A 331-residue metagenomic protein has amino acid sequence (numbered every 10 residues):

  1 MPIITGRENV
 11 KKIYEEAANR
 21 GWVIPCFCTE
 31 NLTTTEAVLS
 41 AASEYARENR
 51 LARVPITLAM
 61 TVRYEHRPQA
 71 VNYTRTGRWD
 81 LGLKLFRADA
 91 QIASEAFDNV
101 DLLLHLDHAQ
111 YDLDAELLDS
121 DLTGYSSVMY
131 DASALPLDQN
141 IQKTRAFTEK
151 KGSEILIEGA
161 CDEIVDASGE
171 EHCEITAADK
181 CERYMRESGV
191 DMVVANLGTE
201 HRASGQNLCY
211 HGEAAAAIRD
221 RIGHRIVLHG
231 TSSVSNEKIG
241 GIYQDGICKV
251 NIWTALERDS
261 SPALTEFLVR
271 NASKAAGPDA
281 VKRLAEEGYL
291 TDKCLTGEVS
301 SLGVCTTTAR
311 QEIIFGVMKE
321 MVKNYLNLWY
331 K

Functional and structural regions predicted by a protein language model:
M1, P25, S168, H201-R202 (+1 more regions): Short, contiguous strand/loop micro-motifs
M1-P25, V304: Generic N-terminal amphipathic, Lys/Arg-enriched alpha-helix
P2-T5, C26-T33, R75-G82, Q139 (+2 more regions): Catalytic cores of large soluble enzymes that bind and process phosphate-bearing ligands
E8-N19, L32-N99, Q110-R221, N236-D245 (+1 more regions): Alpha/beta enzyme core
I24, N49-P55, E154-E158, G277-K282 (+3 more regions): Flexible, glycine/charged-enriched surface loops at secondary-structure junctions
C28-T29, L104-Y111, E163, R225-N236: Glycine-rich beta-to-alpha transition loops that act as phosphate-gripper elements at the mouths of alpha/beta enzyme
G240-K331: C-terminal alpha-helical cap/extension of soluble enzyme domains
